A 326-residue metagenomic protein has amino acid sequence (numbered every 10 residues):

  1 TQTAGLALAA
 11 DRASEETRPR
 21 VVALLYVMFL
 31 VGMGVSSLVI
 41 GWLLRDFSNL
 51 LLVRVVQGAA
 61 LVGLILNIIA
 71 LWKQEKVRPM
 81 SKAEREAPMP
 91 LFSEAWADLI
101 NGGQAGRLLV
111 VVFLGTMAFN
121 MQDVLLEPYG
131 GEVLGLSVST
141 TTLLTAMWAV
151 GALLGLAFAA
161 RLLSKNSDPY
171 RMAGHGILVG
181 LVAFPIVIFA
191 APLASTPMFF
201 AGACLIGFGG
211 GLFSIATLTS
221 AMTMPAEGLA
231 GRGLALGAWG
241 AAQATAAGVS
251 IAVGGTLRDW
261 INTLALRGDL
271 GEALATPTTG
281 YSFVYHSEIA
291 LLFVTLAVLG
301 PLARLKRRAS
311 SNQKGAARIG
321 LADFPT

Functional and structural regions predicted by a protein language model:
T1-A13, L212-E227: Intracellular juxtamembrane helix-capping segments at the cytosolic ends of symmetry-related transmembrane helices
G5-L6, R12-V112, M117-M121, L136 (+1 more regions): Intracellular loop-helix junctions on the cytosolic face of multi-pass helical membrane proteins
E15-L24, V138-S139, E227-A242: Loop-to-transmembrane helix entry/capping segments in MFS-fold secondary transporters and related SLC/MFSD carriers
G41-L61, T256-A290: A membrane-interface helix-boundary motif in multi-pass transporters
L44, L154-R171: Helix-to-loop junctions at the C-terminal end of transmembrane segments in multipass secondary transporters
V124-T141: Short amphipathic helix-loop junctions that connect adjacent transmembrane helices in Major Facilitator Superfamily/SLC
L178-A194: C-terminal ends and interior cores of transmembrane alpha-helices in multi-pass membrane transporters/permeases
A230-T263: A late C-terminal transmembrane helix in Major Facilitator Superfamily
